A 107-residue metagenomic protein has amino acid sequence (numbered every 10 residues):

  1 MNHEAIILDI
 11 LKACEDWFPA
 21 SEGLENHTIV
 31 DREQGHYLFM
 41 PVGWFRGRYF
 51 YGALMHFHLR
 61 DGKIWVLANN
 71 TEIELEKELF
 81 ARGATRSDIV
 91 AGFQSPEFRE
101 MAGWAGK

Functional and structural regions predicted by a protein language model:
M1-K107: Terminal domain-initiation and capping elements
